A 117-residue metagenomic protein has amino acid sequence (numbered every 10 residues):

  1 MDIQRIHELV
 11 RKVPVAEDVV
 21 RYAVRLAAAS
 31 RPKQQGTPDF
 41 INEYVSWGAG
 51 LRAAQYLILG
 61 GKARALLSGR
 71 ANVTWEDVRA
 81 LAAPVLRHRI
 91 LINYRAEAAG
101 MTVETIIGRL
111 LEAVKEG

Functional and structural regions predicted by a protein language model:
M1-Q35: Phosphate-sensing "switch" segment of ASCE/P-loop ATPases
P32-G117: C-terminal engagement/docking regions of AAA+ P-loop ATPases
